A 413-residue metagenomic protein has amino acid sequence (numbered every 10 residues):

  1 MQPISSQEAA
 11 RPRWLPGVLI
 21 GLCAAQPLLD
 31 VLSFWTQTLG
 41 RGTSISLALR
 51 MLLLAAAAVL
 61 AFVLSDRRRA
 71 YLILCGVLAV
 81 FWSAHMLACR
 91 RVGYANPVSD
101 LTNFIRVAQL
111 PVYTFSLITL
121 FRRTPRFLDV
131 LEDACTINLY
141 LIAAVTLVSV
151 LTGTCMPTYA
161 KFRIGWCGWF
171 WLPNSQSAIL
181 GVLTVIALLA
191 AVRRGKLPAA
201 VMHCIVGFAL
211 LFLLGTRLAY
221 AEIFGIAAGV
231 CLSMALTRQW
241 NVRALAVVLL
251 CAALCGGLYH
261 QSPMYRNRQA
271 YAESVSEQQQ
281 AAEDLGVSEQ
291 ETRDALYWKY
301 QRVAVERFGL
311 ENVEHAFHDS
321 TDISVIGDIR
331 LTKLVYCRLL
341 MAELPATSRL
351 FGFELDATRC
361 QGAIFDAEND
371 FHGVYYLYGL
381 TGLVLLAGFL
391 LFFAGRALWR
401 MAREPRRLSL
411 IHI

Functional and structural regions predicted by a protein language model:
Q2-V63, W82-V92: N-terminal signal-anchor transmembrane segment
R11-G21, S65-A79, V130-I137, A199-A200 (+1 more regions): Membrane-interfacial loop-to-transmembrane alpha-helix junctions, especially the N-terminal start
G40-R50, T102-R106, G165-L183, N369-D370 (+1 more regions): Membrane-interface micro-motifs in multi-pass membrane enzymes
S46-L53, I73-L87, Y94-L120: Aromatic-anchored transmembrane helix interface
D129-M156, W171-L236: Alpha-helical transmembrane segments of multi-pass inner-membrane proteins
T136, Y378-L410: Hydrophobic transmembrane alpha-helices and their immediate junctions
M234-H318, M341-E343: A membrane-periplasm/extracellular boundary helix in multi-pass inner-membrane enzymes that assemble envelope glycans
E314-T381: Long extracytoplasmic/lumenal interhelical loops at the membrane interface of multi-pass membrane proteins
